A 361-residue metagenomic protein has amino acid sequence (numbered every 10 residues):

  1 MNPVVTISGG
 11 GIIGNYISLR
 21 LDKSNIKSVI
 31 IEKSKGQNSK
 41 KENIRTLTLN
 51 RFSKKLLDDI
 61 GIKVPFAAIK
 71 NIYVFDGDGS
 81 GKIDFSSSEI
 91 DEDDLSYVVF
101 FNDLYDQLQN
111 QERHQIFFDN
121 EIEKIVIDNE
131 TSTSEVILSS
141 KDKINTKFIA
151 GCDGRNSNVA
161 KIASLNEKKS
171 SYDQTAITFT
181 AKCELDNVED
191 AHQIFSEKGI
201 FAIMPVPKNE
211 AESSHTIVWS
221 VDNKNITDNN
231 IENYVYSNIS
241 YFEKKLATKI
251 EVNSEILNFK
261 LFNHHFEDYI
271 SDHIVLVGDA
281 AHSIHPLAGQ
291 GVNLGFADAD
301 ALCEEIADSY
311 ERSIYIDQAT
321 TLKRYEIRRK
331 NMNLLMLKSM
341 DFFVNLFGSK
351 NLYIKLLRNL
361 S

Functional and structural regions predicted by a protein language model:
P3-V4, K147: Conserved acidic residues
V4-T6, G10-N71: Glycine-rich FAD cofactor-binding loop and adjacent beta-loop-alpha segment at the N-terminus of flavoprotein
V29, I274-L276, L356: Residue-level marker for buried hydrophobic side chains located in beta-strands that build the well-ordered beta-sheet
K55-D59, A67-I162, S170-T175: Conserved N-terminal helical subregion
I149-T248, S254-I256: Conserved FAD-binding catalytic core of PHBH/FMO-like flavoproteins
T227-A319: FAD/FMN-dependent oxidoreductases across multiple families
E304-S361: C-terminal helical "tail/cap" subdomain of flavin- and related membrane-associated enzymes
